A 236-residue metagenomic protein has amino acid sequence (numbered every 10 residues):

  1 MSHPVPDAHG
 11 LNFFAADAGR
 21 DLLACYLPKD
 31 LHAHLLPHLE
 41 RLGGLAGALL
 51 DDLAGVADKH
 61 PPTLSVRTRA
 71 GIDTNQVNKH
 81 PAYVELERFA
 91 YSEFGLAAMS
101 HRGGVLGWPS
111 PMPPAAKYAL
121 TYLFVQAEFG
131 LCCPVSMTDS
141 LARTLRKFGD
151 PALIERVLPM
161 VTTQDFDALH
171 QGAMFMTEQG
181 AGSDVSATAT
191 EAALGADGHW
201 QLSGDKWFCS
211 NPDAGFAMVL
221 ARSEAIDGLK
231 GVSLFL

Functional and structural regions predicted by a protein language model:
M1-S110: Extended, charge-enriched "interface" segments that sit outside catalytic cores
N75-A168, S210-P212: Internal helix-loop-helix
Y118-T121, Q171-A173, A187-T190, A214-A217 (+1 more regions): Short glycine-rich loop/turn motifs
A127-L131, M160-T163, E178-G180, A189-E191 (+2 more regions): Generic recognition of flexible, low-complexity loop/linker segments
L141, M174, A192, L202-G204 (+1 more regions): Buried hydrophobic positions in well-ordered alpha/beta secondary-structure cores of metabolic enzymes
G149-T190, L194-G198: Internal maturation/activation junctions in enzymes
H199-L236: A short core secondary-structure module
